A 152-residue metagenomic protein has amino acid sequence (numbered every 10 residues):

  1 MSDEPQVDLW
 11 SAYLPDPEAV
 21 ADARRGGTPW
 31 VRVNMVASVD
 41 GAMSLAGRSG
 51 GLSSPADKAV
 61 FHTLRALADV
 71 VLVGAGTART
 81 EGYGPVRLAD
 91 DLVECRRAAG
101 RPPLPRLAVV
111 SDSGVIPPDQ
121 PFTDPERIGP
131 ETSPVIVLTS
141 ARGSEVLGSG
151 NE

Functional and structural regions predicted by a protein language model:
S2-V39, M43-E152: Active-site ligand-binding patch in enzyme domains
